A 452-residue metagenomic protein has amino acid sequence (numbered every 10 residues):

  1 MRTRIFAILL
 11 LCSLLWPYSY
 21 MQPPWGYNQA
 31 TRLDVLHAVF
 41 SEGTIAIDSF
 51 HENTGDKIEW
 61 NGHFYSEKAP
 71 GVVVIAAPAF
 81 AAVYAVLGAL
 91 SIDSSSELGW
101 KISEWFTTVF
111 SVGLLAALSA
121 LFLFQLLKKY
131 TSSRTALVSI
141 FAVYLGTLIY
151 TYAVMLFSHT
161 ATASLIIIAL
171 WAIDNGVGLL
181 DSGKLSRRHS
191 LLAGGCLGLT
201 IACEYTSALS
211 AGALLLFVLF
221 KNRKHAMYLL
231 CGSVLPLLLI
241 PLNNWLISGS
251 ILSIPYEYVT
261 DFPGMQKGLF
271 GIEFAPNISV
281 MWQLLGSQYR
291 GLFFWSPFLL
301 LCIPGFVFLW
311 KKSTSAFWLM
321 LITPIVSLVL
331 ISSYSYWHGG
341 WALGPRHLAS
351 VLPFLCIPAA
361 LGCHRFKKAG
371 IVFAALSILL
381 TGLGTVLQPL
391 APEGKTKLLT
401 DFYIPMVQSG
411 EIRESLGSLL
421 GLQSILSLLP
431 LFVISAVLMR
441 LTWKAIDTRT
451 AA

Functional and structural regions predicted by a protein language model:
R2-L9, G88-L98, L118-L145, A163-S164 (+1 more regions): Transmembrane-helix signature of polytopic, membrane-embedded enzymes that assemble or transfer cell-envelope glycans
I8-S13, V143, G195-L197, V234 (+1 more regions): Transmembrane alpha-helix segments characteristic of polytopic inner-membrane glycan-assembly/cell-envelope
L36, S139-I140, Y144, Y150 (+3 more regions): Membrane-interface alpha helices of multi-pass inner-membrane proteins
D48-N61, W245-L309, P392-F432: Membrane-lumen/periplasm interface segments of multi-pass, membrane-embedded glycan/lipid transferases
A142, A161-D181, H189-L197, F354-P358: Specific aromatic-rich, kink-prone transmembrane helix
T151-A161, G291, G344: Short acidic/glycine- and proline-prone juxtamembrane loop motifs at membrane-interface regions of multi-pass membrane
N175-L179, L209-L242, I303-S313, I357: Perimembrane helix-loop-helix junctions
L215-L219, F293-A316, L355-L361, K367-A375 (+1 more regions): Hydrophobic, aromatic-rich transmembrane alpha-helices and their immediate juxtamembrane boundary segments
